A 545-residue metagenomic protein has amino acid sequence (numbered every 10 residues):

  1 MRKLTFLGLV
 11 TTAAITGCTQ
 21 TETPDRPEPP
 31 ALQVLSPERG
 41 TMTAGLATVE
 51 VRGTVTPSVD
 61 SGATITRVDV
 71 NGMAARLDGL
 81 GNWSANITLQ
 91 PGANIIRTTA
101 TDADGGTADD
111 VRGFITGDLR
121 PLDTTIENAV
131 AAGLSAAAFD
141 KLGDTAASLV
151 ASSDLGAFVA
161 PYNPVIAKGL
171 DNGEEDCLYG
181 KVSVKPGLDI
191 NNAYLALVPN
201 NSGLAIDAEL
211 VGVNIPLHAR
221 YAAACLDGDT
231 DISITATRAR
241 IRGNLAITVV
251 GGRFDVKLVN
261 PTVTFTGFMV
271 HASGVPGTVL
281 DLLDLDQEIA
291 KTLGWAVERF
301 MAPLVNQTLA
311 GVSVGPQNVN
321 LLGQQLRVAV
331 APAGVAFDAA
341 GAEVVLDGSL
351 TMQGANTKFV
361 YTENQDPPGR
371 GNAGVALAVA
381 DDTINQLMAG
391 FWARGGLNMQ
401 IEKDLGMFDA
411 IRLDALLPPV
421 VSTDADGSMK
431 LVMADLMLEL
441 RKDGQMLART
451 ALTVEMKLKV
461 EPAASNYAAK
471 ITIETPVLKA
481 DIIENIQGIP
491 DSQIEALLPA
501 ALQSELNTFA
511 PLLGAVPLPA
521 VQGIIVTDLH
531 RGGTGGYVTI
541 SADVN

Functional and structural regions predicted by a protein language model:
A14-G17: C-terminal motif of bacterial Sec signal peptides marking the signal peptidase cleavage site
Q20-T48: Short, compositionally biased P/S/T/A/G/V-rich stretches that sit at domain boundaries
V51-V59: Aromatic/hydrophobic beta-strand junction motif of beta-rich domains
G81-A85: Short strand-edge motifs at loop-to-beta-strand transitions and within beta-strands of extracellular beta-rich domains
N86-A93: Surface-exposed, short loops/turns at beta-strand junctions within beta-sandwich domains
G106-G117: Edge beta-strands of extracellular beta-sandwich domains
D118-V211, H271-N545: Extended, low-charge, aliphatic-rich alpha-helical segments
